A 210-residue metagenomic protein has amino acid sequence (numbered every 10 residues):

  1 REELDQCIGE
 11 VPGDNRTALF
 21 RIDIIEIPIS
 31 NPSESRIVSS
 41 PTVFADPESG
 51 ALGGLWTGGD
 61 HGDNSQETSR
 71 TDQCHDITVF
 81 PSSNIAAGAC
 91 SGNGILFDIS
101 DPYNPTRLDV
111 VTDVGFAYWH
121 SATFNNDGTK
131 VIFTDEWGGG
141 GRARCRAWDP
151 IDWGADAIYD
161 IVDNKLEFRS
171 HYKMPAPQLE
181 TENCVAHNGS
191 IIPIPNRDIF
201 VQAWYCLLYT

Functional and structural regions predicted by a protein language model:
R1-L208: Feature marking well-ordered beta-strand scaffolds used for ligand recognition
